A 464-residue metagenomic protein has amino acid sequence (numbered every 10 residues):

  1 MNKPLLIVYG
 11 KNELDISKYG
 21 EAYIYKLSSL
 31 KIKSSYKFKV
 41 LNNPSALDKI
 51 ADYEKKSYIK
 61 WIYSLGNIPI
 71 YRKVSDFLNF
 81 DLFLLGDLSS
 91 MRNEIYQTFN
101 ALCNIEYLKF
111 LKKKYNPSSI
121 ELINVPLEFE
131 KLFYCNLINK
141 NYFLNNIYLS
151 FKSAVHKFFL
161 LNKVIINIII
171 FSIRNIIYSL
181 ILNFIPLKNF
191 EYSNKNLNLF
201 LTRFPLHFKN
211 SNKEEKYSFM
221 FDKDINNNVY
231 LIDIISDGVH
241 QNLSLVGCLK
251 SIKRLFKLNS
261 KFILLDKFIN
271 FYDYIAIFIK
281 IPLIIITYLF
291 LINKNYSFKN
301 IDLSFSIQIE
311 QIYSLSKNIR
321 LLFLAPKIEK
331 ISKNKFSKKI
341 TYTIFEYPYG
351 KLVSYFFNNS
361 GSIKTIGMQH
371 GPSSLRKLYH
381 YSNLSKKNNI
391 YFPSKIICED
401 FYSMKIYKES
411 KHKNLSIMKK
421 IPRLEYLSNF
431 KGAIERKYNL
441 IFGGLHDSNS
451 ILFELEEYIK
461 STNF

Functional and structural regions predicted by a protein language model:
M1-F464: Catalytic-core helical/loop segments in enzymes performing group transfer/polymerization on anionic/lipid-linked
